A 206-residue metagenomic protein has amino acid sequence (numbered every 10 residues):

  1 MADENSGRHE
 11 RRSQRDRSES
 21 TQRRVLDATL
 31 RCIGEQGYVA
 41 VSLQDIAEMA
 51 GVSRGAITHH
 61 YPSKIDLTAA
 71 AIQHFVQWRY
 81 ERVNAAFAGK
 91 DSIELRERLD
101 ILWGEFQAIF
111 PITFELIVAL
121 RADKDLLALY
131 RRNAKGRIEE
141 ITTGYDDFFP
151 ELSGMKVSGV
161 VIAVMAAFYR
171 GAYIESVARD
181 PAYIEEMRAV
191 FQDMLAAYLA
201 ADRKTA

Functional and structural regions predicted by a protein language model:
M1-H9, E139, F168, I174-A206: C-terminal peripheral helix-coil segments that are non-catalytic and often amphipathic
M1-Q36, L43-M49, D66: Basic, helix-initiating cap at the start of DNA-binding domains
H9-D16, S20, P62, D66 (+5 more regions): Residues at secondary-structure transition points
E35-Y38, G51, T58-A70: HTH DNA-binding helix-turn interface
S42, A56: Residues in the helix-turn-helix
P62-D66, A70, G104-Q107, R121 (+3 more regions): Residues in soluble alpha-helical coiled-coils and helical-bundle/repeat scaffolds
D66, A70, Q77, E81-F110 (+1 more regions): Hydrophobic alpha-helical connector segments
Y80-A85, G104-F114, K124-E151, G159-V160 (+1 more regions): Amphipathic alpha-helical packing segments from all-alpha helical-bundle domains
